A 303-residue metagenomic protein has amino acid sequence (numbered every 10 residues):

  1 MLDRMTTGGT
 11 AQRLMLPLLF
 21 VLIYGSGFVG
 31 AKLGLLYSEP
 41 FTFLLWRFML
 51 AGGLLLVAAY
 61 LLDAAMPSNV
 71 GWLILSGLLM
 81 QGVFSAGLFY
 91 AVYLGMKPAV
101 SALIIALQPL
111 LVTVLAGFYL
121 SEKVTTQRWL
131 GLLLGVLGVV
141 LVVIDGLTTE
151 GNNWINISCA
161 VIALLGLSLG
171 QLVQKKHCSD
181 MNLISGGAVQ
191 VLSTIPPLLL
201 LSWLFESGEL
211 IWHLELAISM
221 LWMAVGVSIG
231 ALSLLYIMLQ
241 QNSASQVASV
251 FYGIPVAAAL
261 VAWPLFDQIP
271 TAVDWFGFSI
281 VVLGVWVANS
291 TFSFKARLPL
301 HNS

Functional and structural regions predicted by a protein language model:
M1-T42, E150-K176, P197, A296-S303: Glycine-/small-residue-enriched transmembrane alpha-helix faces in small-molecule transporters and effluxers
G9-L14, Y37-F41, L45, A65-G71 (+3 more regions): Juxtamembrane helix-entry segments on the extracytoplasmic side of multipass membrane proteins
R13-M15, L35-V83, P109-L111, L115 (+4 more regions): Transmembrane alpha-helices of multi-pass small-molecule transport proteins
I23, G27-F28, L56-I105, L141 (+1 more regions): Specific transmembrane alpha-helical segments of multi-pass solute transporters/efflux pumps, especially DMT/EamA
T42-G53, M80, F89-K123, A163 (+1 more regions): Specific alpha-helical transmembrane segments that line the substrate/conduction pathway and gating interfaces
W46, S101-L107, V173-I195, V225-P264: Helix-helix packing/entry segments at the starts of transmembrane helices
L55, S76, L115, Q127-G146 (+3 more regions): Hydrophobic transmembrane alpha-helices of multi-pass small-molecule transport proteins
L55, V112-V114, F118, T149-E206 (+3 more regions): Transmembrane alpha-helical segments that form core, pore/gating elements of small-molecule transporters/exporters
